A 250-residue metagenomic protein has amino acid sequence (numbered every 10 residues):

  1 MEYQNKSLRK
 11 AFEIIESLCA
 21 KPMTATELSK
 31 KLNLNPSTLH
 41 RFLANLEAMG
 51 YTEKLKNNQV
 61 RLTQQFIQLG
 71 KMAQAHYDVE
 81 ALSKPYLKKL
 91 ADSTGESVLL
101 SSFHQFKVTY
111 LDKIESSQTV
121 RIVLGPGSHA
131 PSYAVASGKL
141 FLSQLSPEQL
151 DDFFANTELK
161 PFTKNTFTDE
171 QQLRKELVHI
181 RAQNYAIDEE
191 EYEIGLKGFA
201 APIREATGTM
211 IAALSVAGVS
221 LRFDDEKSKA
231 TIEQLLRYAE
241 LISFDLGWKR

Functional and structural regions predicted by a protein language model:
M1-H76, E80-A81, K88, W248: N-terminal helix-turn-helix
Q4-L8, T63, H76, E80 (+6 more regions): Short, structured helix-loop boundary elements
T52-E53, L100-S101, I203: A structural signal for short hydrophobic beta-strand segments in well-ordered beta-sheet cores
N57-N58, V98, G198-A200: Short loop/turn microsegments at loop-to-beta-strand junctions
L62-N156: Amphipathic alpha-helical effector-binding/dimerization core of metabolite-sensing transcriptional regulators
D152-F153, E158, L236-R250: Cysteine/selenocysteine-centered motifs that mediate thiol-based redox chemistry or coordinate metal-sulfur cofactors
T168-Y238: Extended hydrophobic
